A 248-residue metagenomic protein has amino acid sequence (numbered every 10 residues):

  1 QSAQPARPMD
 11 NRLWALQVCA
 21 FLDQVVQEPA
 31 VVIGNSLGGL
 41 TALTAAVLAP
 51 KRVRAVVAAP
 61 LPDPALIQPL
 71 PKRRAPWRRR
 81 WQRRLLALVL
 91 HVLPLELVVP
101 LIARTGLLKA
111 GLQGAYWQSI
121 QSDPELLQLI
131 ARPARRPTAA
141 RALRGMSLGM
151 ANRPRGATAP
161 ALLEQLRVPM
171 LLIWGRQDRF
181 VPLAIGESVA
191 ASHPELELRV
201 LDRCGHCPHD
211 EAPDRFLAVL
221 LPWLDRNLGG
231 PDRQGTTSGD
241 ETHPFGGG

Functional and structural regions predicted by a protein language model:
Q1-L37, A75-P76, A218: Active-site loop/oxyanion-hole signature of alpha/beta-hydrolase fold enzymes
P8-A15, V57-V168, P182-S188: Flexible "cap/lid" subdomain of the alpha/beta-hydrolase fold that forms the substrate-access gate
C19, L43-V47, R144, L217: Short, hydrophobic alpha-helix immediately C-terminal to the catalytic nucleophile
Q24-E28, L166, N227: Glycine-rich phosphate-binding loop signature in dinucleotide/nucleotide-binding domains
Q27-R73: Conserved hydrolase catalytic core segment
L166, L172-W174, D178: Short beta-strand/loop motif that positions the catalytic acidic residue of the alpha/beta-hydrolase fold
P194-G235, G239-G246: Catalytic active-site module of serine/aspartate enzymes centered on a nucleophile-bearing elbow/loop
